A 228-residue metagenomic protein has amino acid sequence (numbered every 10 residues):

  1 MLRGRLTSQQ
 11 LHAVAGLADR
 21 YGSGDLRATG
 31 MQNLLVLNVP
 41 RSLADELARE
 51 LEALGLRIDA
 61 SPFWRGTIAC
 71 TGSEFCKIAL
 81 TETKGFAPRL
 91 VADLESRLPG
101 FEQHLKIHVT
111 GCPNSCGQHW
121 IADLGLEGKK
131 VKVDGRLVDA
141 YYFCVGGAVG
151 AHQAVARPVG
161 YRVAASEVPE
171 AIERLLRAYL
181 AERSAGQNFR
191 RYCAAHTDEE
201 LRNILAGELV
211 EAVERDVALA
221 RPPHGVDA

Functional and structural regions predicted by a protein language model:
M1-G4, D25, L37-V39, K129 (+4 more regions): Accessory RNA-recognition modules of RNA-modification enzymes
M1-V138, Y142: Small-residue-enriched alpha-helical segments and adjacent helix-cap loops that form tight helix-helix packing
A13, E46, N188, E199-I204: Exposed alpha-helical structural elements
Y21, Y141, Y179, F189-Y192 (+1 more regions): Aromatic side chains
L56-W64, D93, L98-E102, V149-A151 (+1 more regions): Flexible helix-coil linker/hinge segments at domain or subdomain boundaries
D93, R97, E199, N203-A228: Intrinsic disorder at enzyme termini
W120-E182: Mobile "lid/hinge" segments at catalytic clefts and subdomain interfaces of large enzymes
G160-H196, R202, L209, V217: Short flanking/linker segments adjacent to small metal-binding domains or redox-active Cys/His motifs
